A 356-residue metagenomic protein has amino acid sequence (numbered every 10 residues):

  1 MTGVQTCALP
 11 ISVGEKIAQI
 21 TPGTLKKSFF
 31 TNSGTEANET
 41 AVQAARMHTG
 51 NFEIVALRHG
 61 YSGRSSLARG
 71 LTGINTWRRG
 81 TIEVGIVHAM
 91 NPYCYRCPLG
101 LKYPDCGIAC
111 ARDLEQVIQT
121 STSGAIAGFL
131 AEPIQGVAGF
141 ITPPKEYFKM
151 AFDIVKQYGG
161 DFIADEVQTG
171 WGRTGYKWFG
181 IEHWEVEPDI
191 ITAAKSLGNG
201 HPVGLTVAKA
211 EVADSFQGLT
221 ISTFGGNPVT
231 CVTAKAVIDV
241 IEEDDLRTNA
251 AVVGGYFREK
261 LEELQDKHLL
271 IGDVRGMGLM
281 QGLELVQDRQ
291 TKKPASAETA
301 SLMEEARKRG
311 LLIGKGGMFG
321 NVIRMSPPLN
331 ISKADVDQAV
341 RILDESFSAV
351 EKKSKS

Functional and structural regions predicted by a protein language model:
M1-C7: Single conserved hydrophobic/aromatic residue that forms the stacking wall/gate of nucleotide- or nucleobase-binding
A8-S356: Conserved N-terminal phosphate-binding loop of PLP-dependent enzymes in the Aspartate aminotransferase
